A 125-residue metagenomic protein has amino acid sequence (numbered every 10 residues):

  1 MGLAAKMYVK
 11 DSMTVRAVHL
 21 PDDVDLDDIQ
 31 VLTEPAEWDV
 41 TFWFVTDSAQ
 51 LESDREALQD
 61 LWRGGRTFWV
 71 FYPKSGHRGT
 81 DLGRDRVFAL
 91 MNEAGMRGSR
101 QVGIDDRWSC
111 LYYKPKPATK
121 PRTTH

Functional and structural regions predicted by a protein language model:
M1-I29: Short, charged N-terminal beta->alpha structural module
M13, T33-P35, F44, F71-K74: Catalytic cores of nucleic-acid ligases and guanylyltransferases
D28-W38: Short acidic low-complexity segments
T41-E52: Short, glycine-rich nucleotide/cofactor-binding loops
T46, Y72-S75, I104-D106, K116: Beta-hairpin (beta-strand-turn-beta-strand) motif
R55-L90: Mid-chain, well-packed structural core segment of small domains
G95-H125: Class I S-adenosyl-L-methionine
